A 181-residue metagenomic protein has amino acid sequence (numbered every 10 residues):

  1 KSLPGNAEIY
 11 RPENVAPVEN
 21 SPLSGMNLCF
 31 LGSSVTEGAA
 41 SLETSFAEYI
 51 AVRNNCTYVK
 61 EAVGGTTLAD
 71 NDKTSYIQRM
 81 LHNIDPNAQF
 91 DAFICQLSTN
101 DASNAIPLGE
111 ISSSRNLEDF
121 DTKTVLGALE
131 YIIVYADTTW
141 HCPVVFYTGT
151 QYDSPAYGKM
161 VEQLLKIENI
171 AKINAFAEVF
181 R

Functional and structural regions predicted by a protein language model:
L3-F30: Membrane/wall-proximal cationic-aromatic binding patches
S21-L23, N87-A88, D137-W140: Short, conserved loop/helix-junction motifs that constitute active-site signature segments in enzyme catalytic cores
S24-C29, V35-D119: Conserved SGNH/GDSL esterase-like catalytic core that processes O-acyl groups on lipids and polysaccharides
L31-G32, Y147: Short hydrophobic segments within beta-strands
Y49-R53, Y135, T139, M160-E168: Alpha-helical structural signal in soluble globular domains
L117-L129: Cysteine protease catalytic core and zymogen-processing segment of caspase-like enzymes
L129-I133, G158: Generic structural signal for well-ordered alpha-helices, preferentially at hydrophobic/aromatic core positions
P143-T148, S154-R181: Extracellular serine-dependent O-acyl
